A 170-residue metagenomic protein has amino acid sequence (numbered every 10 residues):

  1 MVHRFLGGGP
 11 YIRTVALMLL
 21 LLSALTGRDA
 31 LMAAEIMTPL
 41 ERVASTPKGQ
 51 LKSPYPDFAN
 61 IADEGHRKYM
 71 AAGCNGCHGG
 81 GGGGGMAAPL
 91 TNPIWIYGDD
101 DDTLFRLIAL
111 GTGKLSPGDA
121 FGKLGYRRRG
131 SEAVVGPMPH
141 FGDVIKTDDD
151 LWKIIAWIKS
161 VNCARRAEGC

Functional and structural regions predicted by a protein language model:
M1-P10: N-terminal secretory signal peptides that target proteins for export/translocation
V15-A24: Bacterial N-terminal signal peptides
G27, L31-A33: Boundary at the C-terminal end of the N-terminal hydrophobic targeting segment
T38-M70: Electrostatic cytochrome c docking/interface patches
P56, H66, G79, G83-P117 (+1 more regions): Gly/Gly-Pro-rich "capping" loops immediately C-terminal to redox-active cysteine motifs in periplasmic/lumenal
M70, A109-G113, A156-C163: Sec-exported extracytoplasmic/periplasmic mature domains
C74-C77: Short cysteine clusters
G136-G169: C-terminal capping alpha-helices of c-type cytochrome domains
